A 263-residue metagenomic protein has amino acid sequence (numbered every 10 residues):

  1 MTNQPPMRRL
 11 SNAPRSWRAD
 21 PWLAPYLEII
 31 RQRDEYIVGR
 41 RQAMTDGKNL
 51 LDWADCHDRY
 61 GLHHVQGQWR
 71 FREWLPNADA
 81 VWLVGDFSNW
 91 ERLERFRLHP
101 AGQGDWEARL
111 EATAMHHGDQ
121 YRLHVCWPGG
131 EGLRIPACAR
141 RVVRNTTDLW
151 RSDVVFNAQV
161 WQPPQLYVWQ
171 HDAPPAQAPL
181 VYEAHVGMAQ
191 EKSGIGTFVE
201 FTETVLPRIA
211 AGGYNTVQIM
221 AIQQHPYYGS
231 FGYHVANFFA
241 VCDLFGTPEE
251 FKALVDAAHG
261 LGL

Functional and structural regions predicted by a protein language model:
M1-Q68, E91, R97-E183, M188-S193: The feature marks proteins involved in alpha-glucan
E73, L123, A184, I209 (+3 more regions): Conserved, mostly hydrophobic/aromatic
W74-V81: Short proline/glycine-enriched turn/loop motifs at strand-loop junctions of beta-rich domains
V81-D86, E91: Short, surface-exposed alpha-helix to beta-strand junction/turn motifs within ectodomains of secreted and cell-envelope
F96-R97, K192-T204: Short, polar loop/linker segments at the starts of domains and inter-domain junctions
W169-H171, T202-G213: Short amphipathic alpha-helices and their capping/turn segments at secondary-structure boundaries
P179, G212-V217, H259-L263: Loop/turn elements at helix/coil->beta-strand transitions in domains of secreted/extracellular proteins
G196, R208-A253: Aromatic-lined carbohydrate-binding/catalytic grooves of carbohydrate-active enzymes
